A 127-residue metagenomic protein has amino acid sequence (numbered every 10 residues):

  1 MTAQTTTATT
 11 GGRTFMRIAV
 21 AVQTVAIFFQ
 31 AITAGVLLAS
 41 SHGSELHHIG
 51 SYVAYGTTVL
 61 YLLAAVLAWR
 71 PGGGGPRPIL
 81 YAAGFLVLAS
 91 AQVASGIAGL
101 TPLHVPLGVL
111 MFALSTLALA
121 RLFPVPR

Functional and structural regions predicted by a protein language model:
M1-R127: Polytopic transmembrane helical bundles with strong interfacial aromatic enrichment
